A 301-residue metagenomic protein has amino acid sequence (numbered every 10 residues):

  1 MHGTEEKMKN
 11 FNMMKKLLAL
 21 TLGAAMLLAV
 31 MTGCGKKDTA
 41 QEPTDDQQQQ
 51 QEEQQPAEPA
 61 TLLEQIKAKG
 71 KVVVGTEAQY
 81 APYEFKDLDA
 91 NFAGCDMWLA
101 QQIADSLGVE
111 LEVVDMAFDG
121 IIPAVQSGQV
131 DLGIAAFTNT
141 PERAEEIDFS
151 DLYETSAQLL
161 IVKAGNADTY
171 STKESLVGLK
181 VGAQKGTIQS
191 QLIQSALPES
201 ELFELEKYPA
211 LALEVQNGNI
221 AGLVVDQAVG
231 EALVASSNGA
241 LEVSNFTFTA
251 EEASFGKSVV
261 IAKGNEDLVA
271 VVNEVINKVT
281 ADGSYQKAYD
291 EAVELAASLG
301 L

Functional and structural regions predicted by a protein language model:
M31-T44: Bacterial lipoprotein signal-peptidase II cleavage site
T39, Q55-E58, I188-L205, E242-F248 (+1 more regions): Ligand-binding clefts/hinges and TM-proximal coupling segments of bilobed small-molecule sensing domains
D45, A57-A136: Extracytoplasmic small-molecule ligand-binding "clamshell" domains of the periplasmic binding protein/Venus flytrap
D46-E52, M97-S106, K180, K185-T187 (+1 more regions): Extended ligand-binding regions for polar small-molecule ligands
Q101, D105, E110-S175, F248-A250: Acidic, polar ligand-binding/catalytic clefts
E112-P123, D168, F203-N217, A228: Short helix-initiation/N-cap motifs at beta->coil->alpha
G120, F137-E145, L192-S195, Q216-N217 (+1 more regions): A ligand-binding cleft/hinge motif common to bilobed small-molecule-binding domains
T155-V162, A235-E274, A296-L301: Periplasmic-binding protein-like
